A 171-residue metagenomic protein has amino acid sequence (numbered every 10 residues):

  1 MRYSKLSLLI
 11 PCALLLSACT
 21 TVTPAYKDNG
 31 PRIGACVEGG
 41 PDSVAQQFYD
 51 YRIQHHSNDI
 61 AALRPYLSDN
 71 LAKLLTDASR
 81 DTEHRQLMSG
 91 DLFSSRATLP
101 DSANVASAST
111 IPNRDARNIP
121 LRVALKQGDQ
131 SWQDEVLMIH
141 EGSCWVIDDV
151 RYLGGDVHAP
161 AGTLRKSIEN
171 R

Functional and structural regions predicted by a protein language model:
M1-I10: Bacterial N-terminal signal peptides that target proteins for export
L15-A18: C-terminal motif of bacterial Sec signal peptides marking the signal peptidase cleavage site
T20-T23: Bacterial signal peptide processing site
N29-L87: Core segments of small alpha/beta cavity-forming domains
A72-S131: Surface-exposed, charged secondary-structure patches
H84, R114-N118, R122, G128-W132 (+2 more regions): Low-complexity, intrinsically disordered terminal/linker segments enriched in charged and Gly/Pro repeats
L137-I139: Short beta-strand edge segments in extracellular beta-sheet folds
